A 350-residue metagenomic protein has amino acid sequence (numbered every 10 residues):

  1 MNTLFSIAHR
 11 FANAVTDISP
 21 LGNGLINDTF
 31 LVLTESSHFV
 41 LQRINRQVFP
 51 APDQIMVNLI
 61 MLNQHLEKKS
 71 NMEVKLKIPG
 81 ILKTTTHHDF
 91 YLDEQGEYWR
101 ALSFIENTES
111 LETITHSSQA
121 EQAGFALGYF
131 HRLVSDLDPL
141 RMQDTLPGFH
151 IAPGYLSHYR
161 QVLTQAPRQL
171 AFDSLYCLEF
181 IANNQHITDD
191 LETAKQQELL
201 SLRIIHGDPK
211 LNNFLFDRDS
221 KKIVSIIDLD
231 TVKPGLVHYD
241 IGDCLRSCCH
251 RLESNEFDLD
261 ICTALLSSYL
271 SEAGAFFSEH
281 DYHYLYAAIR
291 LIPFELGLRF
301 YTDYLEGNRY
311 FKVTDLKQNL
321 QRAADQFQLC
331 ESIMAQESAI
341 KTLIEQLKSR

Functional and structural regions predicted by a protein language model:
M1-S19: Juxta-kinase regulatory segment immediately upstream of eukaryotic protein kinase catalytic domains
I18-F39, I44-S157, G235-V237, E253-N255 (+2 more regions): Conserved ATP-binding subdomain of kinase catalytic cores across diverse folds
S19-N23, Q42-R43, F49-D53, E109-E121 (+6 more regions): ATP-dependent phospho-/nucleotidyl transfer catalytic cores
D228: Conserved active-site aspartate in kinases
H238-A275, L291-Y310: Active-site activation/catalytic loop segments of kinase-like enzymes and analogous catalytic loops in related
F277-I289: All-alpha amphipathic helical-bundle segments outside canonical DNA-binding/catalytic cores that form hydrophobic
E295-R350: ATP/Mg2+ or Mg2+-diphosphate-binding catalytic cores that bind nucleotide phosphates or diphosphates via glycine-rich
